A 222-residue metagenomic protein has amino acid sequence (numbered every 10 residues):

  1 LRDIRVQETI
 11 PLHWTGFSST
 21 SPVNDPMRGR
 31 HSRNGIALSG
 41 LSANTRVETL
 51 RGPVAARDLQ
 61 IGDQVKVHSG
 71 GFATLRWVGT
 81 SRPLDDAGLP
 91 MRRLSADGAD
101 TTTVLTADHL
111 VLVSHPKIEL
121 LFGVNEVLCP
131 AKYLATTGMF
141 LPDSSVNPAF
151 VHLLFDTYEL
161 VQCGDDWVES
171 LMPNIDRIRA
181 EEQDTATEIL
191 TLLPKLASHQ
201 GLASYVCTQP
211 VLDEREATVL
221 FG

Functional and structural regions predicted by a protein language model:
R2-N24, R30, N34-L41, E48-T49 (+2 more regions): Sequence-level preference for short, compositionally simple segments enriched in small aliphatic or small polar residues
S42-T49, K66-E181: Long beta-strand-rich cores associated with HINT superfamily self-processing modules
A55-A56, T74: A sequence-level detector of short linear motifs
A56-R57, L105: Short capping micro-motif at the N-terminus of alpha-helices
R57-Q64: Structural motif
